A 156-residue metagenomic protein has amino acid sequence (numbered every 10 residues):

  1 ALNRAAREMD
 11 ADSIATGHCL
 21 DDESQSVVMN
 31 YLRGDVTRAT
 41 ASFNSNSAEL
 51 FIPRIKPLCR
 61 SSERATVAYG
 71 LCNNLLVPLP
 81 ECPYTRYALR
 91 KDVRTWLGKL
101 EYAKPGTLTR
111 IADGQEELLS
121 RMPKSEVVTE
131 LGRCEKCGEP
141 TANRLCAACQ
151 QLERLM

Functional and structural regions predicted by a protein language model:
A1-A65, N143, A148-M156: Active-site adenylate/phosphate-handling loop in enzymes that bind or generate adenylated species
D21, S61-D113: Mid-to-C-terminal catalytic subdomains of enzymes that bind/position adenosyl phosphate moieties or nucleic-acid
V27-V28, I111, Q115: Short alpha-helical scaffolding segments that buttress acidic/His motifs in well-ordered protein cores
I55-P57, L79-P80, C134: Thr-Gly-centered strand-to-loop micro-motif
R86-L89, S120, N143-R144: Short active-site-adjacent structural elements
L119-E130, K136-T141: Short, flexible, mixed-charge glycine/proline-rich loop motifs that serve as phosphate/nucleic-acid-contacting
R133-C137, C146-C149: Short cysteine-rich clusters marking metal-coordination/redox-active sites
